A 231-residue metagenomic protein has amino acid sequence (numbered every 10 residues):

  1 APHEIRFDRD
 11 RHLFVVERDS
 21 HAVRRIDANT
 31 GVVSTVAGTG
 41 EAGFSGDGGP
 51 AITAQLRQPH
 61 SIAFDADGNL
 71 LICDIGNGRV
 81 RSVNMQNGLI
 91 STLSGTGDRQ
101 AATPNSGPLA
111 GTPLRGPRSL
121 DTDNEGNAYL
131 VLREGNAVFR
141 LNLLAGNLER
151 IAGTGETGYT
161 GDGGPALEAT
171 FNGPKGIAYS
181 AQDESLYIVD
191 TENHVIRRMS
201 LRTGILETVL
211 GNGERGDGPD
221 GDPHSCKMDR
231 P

Functional and structural regions predicted by a protein language model:
A1-H3, T30-Q58, N87-G116, G146-G173 (+1 more regions): Gly/Pro-rich loop segments of beta-rich domains
A1-R9, V15-R18: Beta-strand-rich domains and repeat architectures in extracellular enzymes and scaffolds, especially beta-propellers
E4, H60-A63, R118-S119, K175-A178: Beta-propeller blade termini
F7-D10, F64-D67, T122-E125, Y179-D183: Residue-level detector of Asp-centered blade-edge/turn motifs that repeat once per structural unit in beta-propeller
H12-F14, N69-L71, N127-L130, S185-I188: Conserved beta-propeller blade signature
R18, I75-G76, R133-E134, T191-E192: Short loop/turn segments immediately following the C-termini of beta-strands
H21-R25, V32, G78-S82, L89 (+3 more regions): A short loop-to-beta-strand structural motif that recurs across blades of beta-propeller domains
Q58-H60, D74: A generic tandem-repeat structural signature
